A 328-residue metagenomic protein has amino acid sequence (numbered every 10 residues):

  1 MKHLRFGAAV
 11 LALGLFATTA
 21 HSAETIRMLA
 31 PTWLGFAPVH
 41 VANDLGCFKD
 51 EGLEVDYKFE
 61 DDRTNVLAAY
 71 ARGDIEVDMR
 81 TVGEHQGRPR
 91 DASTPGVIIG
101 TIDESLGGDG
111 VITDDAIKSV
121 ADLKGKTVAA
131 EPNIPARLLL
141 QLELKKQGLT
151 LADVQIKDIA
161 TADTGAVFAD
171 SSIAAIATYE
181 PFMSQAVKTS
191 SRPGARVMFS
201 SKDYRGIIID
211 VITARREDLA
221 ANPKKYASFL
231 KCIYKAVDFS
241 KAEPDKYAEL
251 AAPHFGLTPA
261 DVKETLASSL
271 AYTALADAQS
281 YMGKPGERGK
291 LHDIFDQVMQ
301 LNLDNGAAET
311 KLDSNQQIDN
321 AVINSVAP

Functional and structural regions predicted by a protein language model:
M1-A8: Bacterial N-terminal signal peptides that target proteins for export
F16-A23: Sec/Tat signal peptide C-region and signal peptidase I cleavage site
E24-A160, G165-V167, A174-E180, R196-F199 (+1 more regions): Short, glycine-/small- and polar/acidic-enriched structural segments that line small-molecule recognition paths
C47-E51, K146-L151, S190-S191, K224 (+1 more regions): Short helix-capping segments at alpha-helix termini
T81-E84, K157, A162-G256: Pocket-lining segment of extracytoplasmic ligand-binding domains
L151-V154, G256-S268, E309-Q316: Short, surface-exposed acidic
A221-N305: Secondary-structure end/capping motifs
F295-P328: Conserved C-terminal helix/tail region of periplasmic/extracytoplasmic solute-binding proteins
